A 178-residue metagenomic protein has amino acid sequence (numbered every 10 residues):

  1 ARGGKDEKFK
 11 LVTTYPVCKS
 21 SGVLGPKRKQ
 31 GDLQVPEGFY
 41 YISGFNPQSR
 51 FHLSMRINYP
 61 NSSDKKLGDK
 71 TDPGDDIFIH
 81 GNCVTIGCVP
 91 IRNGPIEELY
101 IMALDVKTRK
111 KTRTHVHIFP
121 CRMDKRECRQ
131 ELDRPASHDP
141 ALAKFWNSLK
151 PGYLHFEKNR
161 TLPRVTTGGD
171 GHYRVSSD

Functional and structural regions predicted by a protein language model:
A1-G3: N-terminal Sec/ER secretory leader and immediately downstream segment of secreted/extracellular precursors
D6-F39: Glycine-rich catalytic cores of cysteine/serine-nucleophile enzymes that process amide/ester linkages in cell-envelope
G31-D178: Exported/periplasmic cell-wall-interacting domains
